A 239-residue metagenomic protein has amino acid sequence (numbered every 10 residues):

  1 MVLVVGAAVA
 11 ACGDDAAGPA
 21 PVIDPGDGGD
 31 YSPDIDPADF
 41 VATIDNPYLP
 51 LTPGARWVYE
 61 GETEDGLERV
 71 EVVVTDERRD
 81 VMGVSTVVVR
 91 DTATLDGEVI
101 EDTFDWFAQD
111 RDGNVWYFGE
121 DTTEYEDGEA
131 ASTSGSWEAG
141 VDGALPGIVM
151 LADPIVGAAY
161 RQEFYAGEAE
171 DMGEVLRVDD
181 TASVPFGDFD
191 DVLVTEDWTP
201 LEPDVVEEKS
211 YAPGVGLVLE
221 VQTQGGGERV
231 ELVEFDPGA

Functional and structural regions predicted by a protein language model:
A8-A11: C-terminal motif of bacterial Sec signal peptides marking the signal peptidase cleavage site
G13-A239: Conserved functional acidic sites
